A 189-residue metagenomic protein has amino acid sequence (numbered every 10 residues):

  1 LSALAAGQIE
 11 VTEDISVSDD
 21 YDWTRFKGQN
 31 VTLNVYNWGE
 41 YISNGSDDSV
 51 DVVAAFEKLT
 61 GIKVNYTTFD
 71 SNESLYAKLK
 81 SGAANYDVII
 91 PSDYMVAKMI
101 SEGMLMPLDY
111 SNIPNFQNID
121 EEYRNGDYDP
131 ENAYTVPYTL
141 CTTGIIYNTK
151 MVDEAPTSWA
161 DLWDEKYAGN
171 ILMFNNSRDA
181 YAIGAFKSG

Functional and structural regions predicted by a protein language model:
L4-Q8: Bacterial Sec-dependent signal peptides at the C-terminal "C-region" and cleavage site
I9-K98: Early extracytoplasmic/lumenal segment of secretory-pathway proteins
N34-S49, D70, A84-Y86, I90-G189: Extracytoplasmic ligand-binding site segments that recognize negatively charged/polar headgroups
